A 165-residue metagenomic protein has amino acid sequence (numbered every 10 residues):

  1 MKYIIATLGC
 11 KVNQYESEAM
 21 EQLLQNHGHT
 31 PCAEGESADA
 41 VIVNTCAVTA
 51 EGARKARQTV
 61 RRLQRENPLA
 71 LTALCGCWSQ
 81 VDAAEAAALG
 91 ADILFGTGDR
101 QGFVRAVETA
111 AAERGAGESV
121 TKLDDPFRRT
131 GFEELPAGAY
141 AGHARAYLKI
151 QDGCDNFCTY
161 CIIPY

Functional and structural regions predicted by a protein language model:
M1-Y165: Proteins enriched for Cys/Gly/acidic motifs involved in redox and nucleic-acid/cofactor modification
